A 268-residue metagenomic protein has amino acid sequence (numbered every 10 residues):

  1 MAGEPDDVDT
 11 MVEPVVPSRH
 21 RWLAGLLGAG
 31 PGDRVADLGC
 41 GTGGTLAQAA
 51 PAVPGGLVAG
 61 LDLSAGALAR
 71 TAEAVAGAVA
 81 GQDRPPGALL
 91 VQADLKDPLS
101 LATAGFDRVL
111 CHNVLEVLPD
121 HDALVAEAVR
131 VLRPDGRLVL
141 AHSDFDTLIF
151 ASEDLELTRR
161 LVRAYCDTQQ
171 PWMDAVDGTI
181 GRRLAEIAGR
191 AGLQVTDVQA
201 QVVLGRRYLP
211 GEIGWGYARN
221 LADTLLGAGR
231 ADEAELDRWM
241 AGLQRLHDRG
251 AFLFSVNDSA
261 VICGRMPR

Functional and structural regions predicted by a protein language model:
M1-P17: Class I SAM-dependent methyltransferase Rossmann-like catalytic core, especially the SAM/SAH-binding loop
A2-D7, T196-F254: C-terminal helical/coil "lid" or tail adjacent to the Rossmann-like core of SAM-dependent
P14-P31, Q48: Conserved alpha-helix/loop element of class I SAM-dependent methyltransferases that forms part of the SAM/SAH-binding
A36, T42-P98: Class I SAM-dependent methyltransferase SAM/SAH-binding core
L99-V109: A short acidic, Gly/Pro-enriched loop at the edge of an enzyme's catalytic core that lines a small-molecule cofactor
D107-H121: A short SAM/SAH-binding and catalytic strip from SAM-dependent methyltransferases
D122-P134: A short glycine-rich, Lys/Arg-flanked "PGG" loop and its adjoining helix->strand segment in the class I
V139-Y208: Conserved catalytic/acceptor-binding region of the Class I
